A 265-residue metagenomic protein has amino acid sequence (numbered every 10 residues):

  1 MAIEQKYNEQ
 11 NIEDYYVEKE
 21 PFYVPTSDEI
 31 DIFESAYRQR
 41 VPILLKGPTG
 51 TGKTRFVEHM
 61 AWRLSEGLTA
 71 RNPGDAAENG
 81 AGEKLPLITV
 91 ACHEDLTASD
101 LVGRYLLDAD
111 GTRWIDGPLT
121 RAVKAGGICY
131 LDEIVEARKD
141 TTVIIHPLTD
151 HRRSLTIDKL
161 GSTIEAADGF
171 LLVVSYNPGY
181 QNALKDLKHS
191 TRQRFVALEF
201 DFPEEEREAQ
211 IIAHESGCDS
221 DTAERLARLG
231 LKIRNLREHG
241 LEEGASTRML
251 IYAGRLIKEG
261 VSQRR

Functional and structural regions predicted by a protein language model:
M1-E224, R228: AAA+ P-loop NTPase catalytic core and its hallmark functional loops
S216-R265: Conserved AAA+ ATPase small/helical "lid" subdomain
